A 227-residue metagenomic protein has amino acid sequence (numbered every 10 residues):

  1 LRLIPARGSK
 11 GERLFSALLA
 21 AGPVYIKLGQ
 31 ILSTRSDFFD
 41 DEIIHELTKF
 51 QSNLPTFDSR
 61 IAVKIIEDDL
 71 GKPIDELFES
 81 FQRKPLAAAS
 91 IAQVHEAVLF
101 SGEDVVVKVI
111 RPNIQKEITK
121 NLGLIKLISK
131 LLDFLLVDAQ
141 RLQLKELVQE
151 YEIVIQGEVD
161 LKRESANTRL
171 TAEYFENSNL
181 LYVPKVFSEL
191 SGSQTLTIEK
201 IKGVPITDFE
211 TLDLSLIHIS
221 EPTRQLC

Functional and structural regions predicted by a protein language model:
L1-L216, S220: Broad phosphate/nucleotide-binding scaffolds in NTP-utilizing and phosphate-metabolizing enzymes
I219-C227: A short, hydrophobic C-terminal helix/tail in secreted or cell-surface proteins
